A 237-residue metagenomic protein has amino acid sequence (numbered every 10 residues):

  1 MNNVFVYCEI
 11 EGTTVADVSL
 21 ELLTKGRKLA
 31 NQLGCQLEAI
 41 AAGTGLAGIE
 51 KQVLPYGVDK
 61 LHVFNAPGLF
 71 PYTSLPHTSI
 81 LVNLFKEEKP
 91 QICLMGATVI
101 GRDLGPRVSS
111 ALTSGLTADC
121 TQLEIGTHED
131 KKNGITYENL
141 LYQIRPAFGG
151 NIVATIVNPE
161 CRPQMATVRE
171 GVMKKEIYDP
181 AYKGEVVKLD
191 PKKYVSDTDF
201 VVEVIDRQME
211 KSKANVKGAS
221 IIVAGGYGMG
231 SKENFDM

Functional and structural regions predicted by a protein language model:
M1-M237: N-terminal glycine-rich FAD/FM-binding segment characteristic of electron-transfer flavoproteins
